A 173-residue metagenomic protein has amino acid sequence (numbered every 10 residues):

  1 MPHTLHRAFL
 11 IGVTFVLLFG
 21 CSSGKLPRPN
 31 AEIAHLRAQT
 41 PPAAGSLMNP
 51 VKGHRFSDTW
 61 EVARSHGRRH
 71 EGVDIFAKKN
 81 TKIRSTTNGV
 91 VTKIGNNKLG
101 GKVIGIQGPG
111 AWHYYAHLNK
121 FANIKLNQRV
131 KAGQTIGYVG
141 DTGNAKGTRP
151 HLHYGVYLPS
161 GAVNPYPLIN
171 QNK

Functional and structural regions predicted by a protein language model:
M1-F9: Bacterial N-terminal signal peptides that target proteins for export
A8-V16: Sec-dependent N-terminal signal peptides
F19-G20: C-terminal motif of bacterial Sec signal peptides marking the signal peptidase cleavage site
S23-K102, A132, V163-Y166: Surface-exposed, glycine-biased beta-strand/turn segments
V62-A63, T81-K82, N96-L99, A111-H113 (+4 more regions): Solvent-exposed loop/turn segments at secondary-structure junctions within structured extracellular/periplasmic domains
S85-N123, R149-H153: Zn2+-dependent peptidoglycan hydrolase active-site motif and core
I104-G105, Q128-K173: Conserved, short, structured surface segments that act as functional micro-motifs
